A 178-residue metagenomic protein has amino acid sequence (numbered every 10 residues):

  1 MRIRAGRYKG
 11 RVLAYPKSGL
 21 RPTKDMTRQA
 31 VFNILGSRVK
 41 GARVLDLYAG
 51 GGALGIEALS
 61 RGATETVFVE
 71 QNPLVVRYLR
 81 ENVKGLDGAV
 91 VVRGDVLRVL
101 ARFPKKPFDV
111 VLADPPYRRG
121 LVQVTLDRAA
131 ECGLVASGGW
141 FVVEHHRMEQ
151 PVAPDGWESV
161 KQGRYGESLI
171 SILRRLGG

Functional and structural regions predicted by a protein language model:
M1-G178: Class I S-adenosyl-L-methionine-dependent methyltransferase catalytic core
